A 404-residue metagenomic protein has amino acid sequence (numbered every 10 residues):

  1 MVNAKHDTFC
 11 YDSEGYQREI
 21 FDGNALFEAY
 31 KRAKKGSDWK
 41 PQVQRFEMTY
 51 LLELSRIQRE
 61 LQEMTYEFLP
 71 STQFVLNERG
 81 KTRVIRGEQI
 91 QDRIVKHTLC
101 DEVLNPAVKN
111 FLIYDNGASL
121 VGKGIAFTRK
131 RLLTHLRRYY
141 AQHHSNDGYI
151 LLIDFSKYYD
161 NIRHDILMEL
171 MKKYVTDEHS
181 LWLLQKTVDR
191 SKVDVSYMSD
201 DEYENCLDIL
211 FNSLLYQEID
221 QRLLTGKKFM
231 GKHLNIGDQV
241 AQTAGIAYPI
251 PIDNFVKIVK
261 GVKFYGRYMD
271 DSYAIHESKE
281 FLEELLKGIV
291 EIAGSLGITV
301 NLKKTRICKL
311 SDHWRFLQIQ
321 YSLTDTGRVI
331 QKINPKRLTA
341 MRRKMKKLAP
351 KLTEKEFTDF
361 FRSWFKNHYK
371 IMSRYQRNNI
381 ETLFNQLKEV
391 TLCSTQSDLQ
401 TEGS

Functional and structural regions predicted by a protein language model:
M1-S55, Q396-S404: Non-catalytic, polymerase-adjacent accessory regions of viral genome-replication enzymes
M1-V2, E88, R93, H97 (+6 more regions): Right-hand nucleic-acid polymerase module
N3, S13-Y16, V103-R163: Active-site-proximal segment of RNA-dependent polymerases
D38-Q44, L69-I94, F111-G124, V195-I246: Short, conserved non-catalytic motifs in the polymerase core
F46-P70: Amphipathic alpha-helical blocks
A141-M269, Y273-G288, S373: Conserved polymerase palm-domain catalytic core
V175, V290-I298: A common structural junction motif
